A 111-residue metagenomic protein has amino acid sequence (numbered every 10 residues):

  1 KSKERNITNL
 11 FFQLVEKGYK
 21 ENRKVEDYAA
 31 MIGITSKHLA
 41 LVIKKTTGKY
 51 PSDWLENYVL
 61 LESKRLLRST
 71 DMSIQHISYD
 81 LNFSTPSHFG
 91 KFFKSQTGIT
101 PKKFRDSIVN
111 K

Functional and structural regions predicted by a protein language model:
K1-V15, Y19-K20, A30-S36: Polybasic "coupling" helices that flank or enter modular domains
F11-K24, I43, T47, K64-S73 (+2 more regions): Basic, amphipathic alpha-helical hairpins
N22-N57, L61: Charge-rich, low-complexity intrinsically disordered segments
E26, K37, S73-H76, P86-S87 (+1 more regions): Residues within helix-turn-helix
M31, D80-L81, Q96: Residues within the alpha-helical elements of helix-turn-helix
L39, H88-F89, F93: Short hydrophobic/aromatic patch on the recognition helix
T46-P86, D106-K111: Terminal helix-turn-helix DNA-binding modules in bacterial transcription factors
K91-K111: …primarily DNA-binding HTH/wHTH and HhH modules…
